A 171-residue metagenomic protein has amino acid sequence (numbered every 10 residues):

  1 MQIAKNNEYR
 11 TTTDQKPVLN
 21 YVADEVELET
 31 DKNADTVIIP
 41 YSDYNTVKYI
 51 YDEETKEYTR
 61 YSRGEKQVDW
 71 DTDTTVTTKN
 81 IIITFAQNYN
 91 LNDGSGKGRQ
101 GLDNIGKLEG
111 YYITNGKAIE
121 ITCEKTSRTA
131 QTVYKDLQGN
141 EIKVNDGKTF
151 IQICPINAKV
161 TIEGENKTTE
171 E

Functional and structural regions predicted by a protein language model:
M1-E171: A surface/extracellular/periplasmic glyco- and lipid-processing/surface-interacting theme
